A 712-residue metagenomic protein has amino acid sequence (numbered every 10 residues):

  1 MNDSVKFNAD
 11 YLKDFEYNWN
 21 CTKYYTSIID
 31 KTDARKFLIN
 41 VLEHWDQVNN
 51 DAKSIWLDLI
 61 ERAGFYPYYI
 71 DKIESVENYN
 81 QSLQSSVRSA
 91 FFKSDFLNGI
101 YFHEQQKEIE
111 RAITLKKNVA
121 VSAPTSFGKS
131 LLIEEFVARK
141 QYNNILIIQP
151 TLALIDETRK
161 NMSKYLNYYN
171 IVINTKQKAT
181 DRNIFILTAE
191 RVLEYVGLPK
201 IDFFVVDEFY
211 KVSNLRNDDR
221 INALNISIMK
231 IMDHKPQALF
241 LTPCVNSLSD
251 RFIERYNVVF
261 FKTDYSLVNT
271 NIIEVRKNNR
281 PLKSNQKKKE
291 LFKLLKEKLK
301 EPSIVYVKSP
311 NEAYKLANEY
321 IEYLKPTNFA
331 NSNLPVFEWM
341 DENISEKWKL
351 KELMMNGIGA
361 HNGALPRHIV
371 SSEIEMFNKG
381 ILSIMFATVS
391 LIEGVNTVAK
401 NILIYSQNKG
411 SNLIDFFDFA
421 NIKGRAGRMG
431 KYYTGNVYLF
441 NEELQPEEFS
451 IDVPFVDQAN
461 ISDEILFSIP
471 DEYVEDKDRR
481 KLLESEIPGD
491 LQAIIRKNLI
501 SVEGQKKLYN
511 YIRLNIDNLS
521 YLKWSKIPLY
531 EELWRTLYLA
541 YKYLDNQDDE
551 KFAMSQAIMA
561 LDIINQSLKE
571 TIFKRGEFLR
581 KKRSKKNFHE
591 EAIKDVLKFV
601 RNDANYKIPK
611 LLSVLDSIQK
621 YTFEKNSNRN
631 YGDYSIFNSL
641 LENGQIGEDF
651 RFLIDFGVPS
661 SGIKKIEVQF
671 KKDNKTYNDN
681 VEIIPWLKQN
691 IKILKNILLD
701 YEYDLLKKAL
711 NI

Functional and structural regions predicted by a protein language model:
M1-I712: N-terminal helicase ATP-binding lobe
